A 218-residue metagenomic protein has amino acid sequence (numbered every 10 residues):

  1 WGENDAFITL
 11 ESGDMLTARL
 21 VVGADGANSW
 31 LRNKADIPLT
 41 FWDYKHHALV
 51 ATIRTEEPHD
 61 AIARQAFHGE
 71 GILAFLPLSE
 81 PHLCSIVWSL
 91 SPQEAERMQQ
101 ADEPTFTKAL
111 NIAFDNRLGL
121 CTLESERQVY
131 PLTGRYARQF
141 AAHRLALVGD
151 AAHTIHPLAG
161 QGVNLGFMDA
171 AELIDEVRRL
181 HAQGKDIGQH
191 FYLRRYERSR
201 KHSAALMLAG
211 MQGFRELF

Functional and structural regions predicted by a protein language model:
D5-Q128, L132, A137: Conserved FAD-binding catalytic core of PHBH/FMO-like flavoproteins
W30, A48, A109, D169-E176 (+2 more regions): Generic recognition of well-ordered alpha-helical segments
F41, L165, H202-L206: A generic short alpha-helical patch detector that favors 3-5-residue windows in or near N-terminal regions
A74, Q139, N164, D169 (+2 more regions): Residue-level recognition of specific faces of alpha-helices
E96-F191: FAD/FMN-dependent oxidoreductases across multiple families
D175-F218: C-terminal helical "tail/cap" subdomain of flavin- and related membrane-associated enzymes
